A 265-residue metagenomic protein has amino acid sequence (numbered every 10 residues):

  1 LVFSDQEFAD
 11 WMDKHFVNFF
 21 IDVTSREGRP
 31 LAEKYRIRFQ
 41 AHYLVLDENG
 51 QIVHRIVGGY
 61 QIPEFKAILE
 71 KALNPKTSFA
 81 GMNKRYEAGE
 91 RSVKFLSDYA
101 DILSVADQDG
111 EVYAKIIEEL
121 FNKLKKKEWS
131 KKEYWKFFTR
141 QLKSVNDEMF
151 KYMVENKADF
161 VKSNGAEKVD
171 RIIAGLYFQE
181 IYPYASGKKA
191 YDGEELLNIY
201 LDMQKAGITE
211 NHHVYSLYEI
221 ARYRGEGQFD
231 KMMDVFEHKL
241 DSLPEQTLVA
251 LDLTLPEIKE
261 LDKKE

Functional and structural regions predicted by a protein language model:
L1, L31-A32, H54-V57: Short, solvent-exposed loop/turn and secondary-structure capping segments
L1-G28, V45: Thiol-based oxidoreductase modules, predominantly thioredoxin-like and allied folds used for disulfide exchange
E7, P30, Q51, E64-I68 (+1 more regions): Extracytoplasmic/secreted proteins, especially bacterial periplasmic and envelope-associated proteins
F8-A9, A32, A158, L197: Short amphipathic alpha-helical segments and helix-helix/interface helices
R26-F39: Structural alpha/beta surface segment adjacent to cysteine/selenocysteine redox centers across thiol/disulfide enzymes
I37-F79: Non-catalytic, surface beta->alpha helical segment in thiol-disulfide oxidoreductase systems
S78-Y86: Disulfide-bonded cysteine-rich modules in secreted/extracellular proteins, activating on the conserved Cys frameworks
A88-E265: Oxidative protein folding and maturation machinery
